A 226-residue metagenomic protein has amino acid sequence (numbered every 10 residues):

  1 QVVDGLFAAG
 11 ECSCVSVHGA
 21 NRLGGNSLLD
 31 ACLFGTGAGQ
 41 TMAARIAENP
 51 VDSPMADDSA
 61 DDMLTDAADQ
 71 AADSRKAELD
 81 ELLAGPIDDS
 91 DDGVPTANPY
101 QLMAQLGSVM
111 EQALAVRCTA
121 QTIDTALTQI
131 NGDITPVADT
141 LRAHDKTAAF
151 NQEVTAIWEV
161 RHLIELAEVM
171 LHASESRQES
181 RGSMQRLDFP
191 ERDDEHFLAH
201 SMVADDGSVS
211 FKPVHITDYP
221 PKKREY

Functional and structural regions predicted by a protein language model:
Q1-A8, C12-Y226: Glycine- and aromatic-enriched mobile tails/lids
